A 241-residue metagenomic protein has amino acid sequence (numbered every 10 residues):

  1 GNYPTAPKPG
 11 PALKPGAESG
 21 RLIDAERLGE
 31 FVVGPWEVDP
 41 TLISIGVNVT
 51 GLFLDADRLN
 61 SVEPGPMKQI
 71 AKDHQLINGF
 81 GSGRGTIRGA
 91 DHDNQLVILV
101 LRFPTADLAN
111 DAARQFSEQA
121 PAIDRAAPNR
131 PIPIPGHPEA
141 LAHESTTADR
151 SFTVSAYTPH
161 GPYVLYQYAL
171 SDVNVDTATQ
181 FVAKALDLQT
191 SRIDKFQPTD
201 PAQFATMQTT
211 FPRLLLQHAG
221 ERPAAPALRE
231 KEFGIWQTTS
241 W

Functional and structural regions predicted by a protein language model:
G1-R88, T179, K184-S240: N-terminal "mature-domain start" segment
A56-Q69, A106-A156: Short Gly/Thr-rich strand-loop-strand
N78-D111, W241: A short acidic-to-branched-hydrophobic micro-motif
G83-G89, I132, A156-T158: Short acidic-hydrophobic surface loop/beta-edge motif
V97-V100, P162-S171: Short, well-ordered beta-strand elements
T105-L108, L165, N174: Generic "edge-of-domain/loop-turn" microfeature
S151, S155-Q167: Short, well-structured beta-strand
A169-F181: A short acidic/glycine-rich loop-to-helix N-cap element
